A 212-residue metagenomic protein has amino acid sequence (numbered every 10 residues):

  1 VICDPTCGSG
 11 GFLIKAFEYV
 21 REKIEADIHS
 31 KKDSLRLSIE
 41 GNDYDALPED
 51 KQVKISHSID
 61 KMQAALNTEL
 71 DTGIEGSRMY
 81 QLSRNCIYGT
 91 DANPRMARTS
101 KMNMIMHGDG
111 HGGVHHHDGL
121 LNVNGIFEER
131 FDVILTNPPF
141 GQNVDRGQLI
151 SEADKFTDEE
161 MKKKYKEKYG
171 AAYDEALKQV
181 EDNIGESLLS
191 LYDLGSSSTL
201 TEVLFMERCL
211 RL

Functional and structural regions predicted by a protein language model:
V1-T136, G141-D158: Conserved S-adenosyl-L-methionine
K51-S58, T68-E69, S77, A92 (+1 more regions): Conserved Class I SAM-dependent methyltransferase catalytic core
I150-D174, K178-V180: A short, gly/pro- and small-residue-rich
